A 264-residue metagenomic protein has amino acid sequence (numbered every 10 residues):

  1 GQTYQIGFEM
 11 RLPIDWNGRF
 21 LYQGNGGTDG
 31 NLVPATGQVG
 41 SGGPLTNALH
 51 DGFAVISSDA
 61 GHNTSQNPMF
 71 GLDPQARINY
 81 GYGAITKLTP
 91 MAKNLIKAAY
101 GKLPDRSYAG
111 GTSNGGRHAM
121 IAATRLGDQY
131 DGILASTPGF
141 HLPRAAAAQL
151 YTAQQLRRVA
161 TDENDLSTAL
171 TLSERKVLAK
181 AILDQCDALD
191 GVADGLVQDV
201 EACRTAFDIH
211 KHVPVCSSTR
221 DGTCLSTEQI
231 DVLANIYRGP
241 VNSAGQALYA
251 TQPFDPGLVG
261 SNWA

Functional and structural regions predicted by a protein language model:
G1-A264: C-terminal His-loop and adjacent cap/lid subdomain of alpha/beta-hydrolase
